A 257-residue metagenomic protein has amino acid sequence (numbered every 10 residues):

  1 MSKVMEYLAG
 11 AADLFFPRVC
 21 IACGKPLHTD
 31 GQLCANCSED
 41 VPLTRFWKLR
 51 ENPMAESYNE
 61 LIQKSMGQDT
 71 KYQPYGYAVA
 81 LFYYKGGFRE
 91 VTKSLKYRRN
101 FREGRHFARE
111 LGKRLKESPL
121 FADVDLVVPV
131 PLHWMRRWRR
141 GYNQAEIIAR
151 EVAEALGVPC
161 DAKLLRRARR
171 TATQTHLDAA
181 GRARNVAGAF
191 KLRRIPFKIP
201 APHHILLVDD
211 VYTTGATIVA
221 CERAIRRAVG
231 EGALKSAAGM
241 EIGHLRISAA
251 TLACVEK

Functional and structural regions predicted by a protein language model:
M1-K257: Glycine-rich phosphate/pyrophosphate-handling loop used in enzymes and phosphotransfer proteins
